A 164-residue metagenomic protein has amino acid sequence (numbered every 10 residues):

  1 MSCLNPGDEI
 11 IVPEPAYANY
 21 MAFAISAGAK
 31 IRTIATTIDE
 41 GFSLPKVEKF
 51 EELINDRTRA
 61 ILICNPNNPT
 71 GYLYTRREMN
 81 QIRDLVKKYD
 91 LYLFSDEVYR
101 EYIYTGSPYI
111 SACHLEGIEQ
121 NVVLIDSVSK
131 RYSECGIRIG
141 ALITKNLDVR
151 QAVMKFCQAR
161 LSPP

Functional and structural regions predicted by a protein language model:
M1-E9: Phosphate-binding glycine-rich loop
S2, A22-A24, L85: Hydrophobic/aromatic ligand-binding patch that stacks against planar heteroaromatic rings of cofactors or nucleotides
D8, A29, K88-Y92, I118-Q120: A short helix->loop->beta-strand "cap" motif at the edges of active sites that frequently abuts
E14, T33-I38: Short beta->alpha connector loops at strand-helix junctions that form conserved, small/polar/Pro-enriched
S26-R32: A short helix-loop-beta submotif of the ANL/AMP-binding
T36-S107: Active-site phosphate-binding strand-loop segment of PLP-dependent enzymes
L115-P164: Conserved core segment of the aminotransferase class I/II
